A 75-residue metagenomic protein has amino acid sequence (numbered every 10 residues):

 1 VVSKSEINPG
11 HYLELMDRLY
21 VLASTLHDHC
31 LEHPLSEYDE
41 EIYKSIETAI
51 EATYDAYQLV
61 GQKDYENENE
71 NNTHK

Functional and structural regions predicted by a protein language model:
V1, N69-K75: Short acidic DE-rich linear segments
V1-H33: N-terminal acidic leader/helix
S5, E51-Y54, K75: Short, highly charged low-complexity linear segments
D28-N67: Short, charge-rich amphipathic interface segments used for partner binding and complex assembly
